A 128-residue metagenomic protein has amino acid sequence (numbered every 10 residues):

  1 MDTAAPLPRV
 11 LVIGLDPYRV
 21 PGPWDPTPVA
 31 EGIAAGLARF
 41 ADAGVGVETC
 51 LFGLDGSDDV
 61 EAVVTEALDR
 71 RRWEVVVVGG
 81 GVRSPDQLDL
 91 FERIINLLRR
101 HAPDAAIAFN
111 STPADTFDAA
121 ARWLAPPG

Functional and structural regions predicted by a protein language model:
M1-G22: N-terminal, charge-rich interaction modules
P17-V20, D55-S57, V82-P85: Short acidic, S/G/P-rich loop/turn micro-motifs used as interaction or catalytic elements
V20-G32: Glycine- and acidic-residue-enriched helix-capping/strand-helix junction motifs
A35-G46: Short helix-loop-beta junction
T49-D58, N110-T112: Short beta->alpha junction loops
D55-V64, D118: Structural motif
A62-L97: Mid-chain, well-packed structural core segment of small domains
L90-G128: Ser/Thr/Gly-rich flexible loops in soluble cytosolic domains mediating phosphotransfer, phosphorylation
